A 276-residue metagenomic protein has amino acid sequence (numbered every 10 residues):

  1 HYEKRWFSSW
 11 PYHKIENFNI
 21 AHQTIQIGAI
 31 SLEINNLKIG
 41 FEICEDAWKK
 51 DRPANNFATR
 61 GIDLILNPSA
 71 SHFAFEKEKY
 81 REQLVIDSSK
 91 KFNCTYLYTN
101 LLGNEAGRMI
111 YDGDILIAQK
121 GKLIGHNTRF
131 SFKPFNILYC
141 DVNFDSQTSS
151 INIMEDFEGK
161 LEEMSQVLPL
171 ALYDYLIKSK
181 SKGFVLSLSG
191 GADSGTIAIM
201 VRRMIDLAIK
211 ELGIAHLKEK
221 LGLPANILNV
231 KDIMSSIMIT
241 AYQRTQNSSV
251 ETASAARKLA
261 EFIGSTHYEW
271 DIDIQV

Functional and structural regions predicted by a protein language model:
H1-S187, D193-N229, N247, F262-T266: Enzyme catalytic cores with a strong preference for nitrogen-chemistry domains
L217-V276: ATP-dependent adenylate-handling ligase core
